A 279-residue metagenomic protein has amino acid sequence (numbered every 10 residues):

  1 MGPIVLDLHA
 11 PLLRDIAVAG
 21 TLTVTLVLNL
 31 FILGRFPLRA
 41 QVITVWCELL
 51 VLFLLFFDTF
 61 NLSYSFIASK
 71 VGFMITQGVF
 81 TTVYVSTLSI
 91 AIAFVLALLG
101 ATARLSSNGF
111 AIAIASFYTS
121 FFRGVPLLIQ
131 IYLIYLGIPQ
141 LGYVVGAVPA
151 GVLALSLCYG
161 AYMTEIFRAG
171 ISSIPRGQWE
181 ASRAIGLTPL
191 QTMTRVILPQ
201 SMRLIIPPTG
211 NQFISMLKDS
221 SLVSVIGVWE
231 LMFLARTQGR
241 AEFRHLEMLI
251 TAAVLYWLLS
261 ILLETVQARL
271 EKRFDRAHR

Functional and structural regions predicted by a protein language model:
G2-R279: Transmembrane alpha-helices and adjacent helix-loop boundaries
